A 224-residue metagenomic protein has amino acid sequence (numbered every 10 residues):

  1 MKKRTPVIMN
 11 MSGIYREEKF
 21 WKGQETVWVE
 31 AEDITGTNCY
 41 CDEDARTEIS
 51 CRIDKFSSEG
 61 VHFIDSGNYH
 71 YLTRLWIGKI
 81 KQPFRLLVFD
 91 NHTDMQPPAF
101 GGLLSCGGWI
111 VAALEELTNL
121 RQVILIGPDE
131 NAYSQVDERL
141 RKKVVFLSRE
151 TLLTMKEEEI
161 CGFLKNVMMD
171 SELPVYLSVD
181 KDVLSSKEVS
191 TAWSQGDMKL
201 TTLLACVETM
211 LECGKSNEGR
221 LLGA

Functional and structural regions predicted by a protein language model:
K2-G223: Conserved alpha-helical scaffold segments that buttress catalytic/binding sites
